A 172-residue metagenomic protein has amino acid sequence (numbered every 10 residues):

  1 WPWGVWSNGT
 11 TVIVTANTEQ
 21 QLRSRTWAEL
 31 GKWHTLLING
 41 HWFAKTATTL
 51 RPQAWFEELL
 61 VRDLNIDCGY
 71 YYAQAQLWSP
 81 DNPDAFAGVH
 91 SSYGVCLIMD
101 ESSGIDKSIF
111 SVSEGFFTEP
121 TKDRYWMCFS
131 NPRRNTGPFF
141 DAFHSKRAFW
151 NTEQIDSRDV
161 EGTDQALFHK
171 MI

Functional and structural regions predicted by a protein language model:
W1-I172: Phosphate/NTP-binding elements of NTP-utilizing enzymes
